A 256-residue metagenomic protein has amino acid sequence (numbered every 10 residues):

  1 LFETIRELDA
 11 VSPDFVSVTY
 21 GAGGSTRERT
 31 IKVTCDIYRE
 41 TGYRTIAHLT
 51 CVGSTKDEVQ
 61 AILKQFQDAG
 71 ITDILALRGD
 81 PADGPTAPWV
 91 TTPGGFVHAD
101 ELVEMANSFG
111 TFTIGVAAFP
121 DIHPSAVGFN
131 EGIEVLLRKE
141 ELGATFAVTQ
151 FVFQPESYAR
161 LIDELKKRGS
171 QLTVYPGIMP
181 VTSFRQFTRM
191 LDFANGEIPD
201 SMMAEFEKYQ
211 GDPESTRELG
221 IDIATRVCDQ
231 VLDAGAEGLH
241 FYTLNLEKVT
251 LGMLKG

Functional and structural regions predicted by a protein language model:
L1, T45-D57, T113-E131, E207-D222: Active-site mouth loops of central-metabolism enzymes
L1-V18: Conserved N-terminal beta1-alpha1 strand-loop-helix module at the mouth
I5-A10, I31-G42, L63-I71, E104-F109 (+2 more regions): Acidic (Asp/Glu)-rich catalytic clusters
V16, F66, K139, G143 (+2 more regions): Conserved, mostly hydrophobic/aromatic
T19-G23, H48-S54, L77-D80, A117-H123 (+4 more regions): Active-site beta-loop-alpha junctions enriched in small/polar residues
G24-D36, T55-A61, D80-A106, A126-N130 (+2 more regions): Active-site-adjacent beta->alpha loops and helix N-cap segments on the catalytic face of soluble alpha/beta enzymes
P93-F119, R168-I221, R226, G256: Active-site pocket-lining/capping segments in soluble small-molecule metabolic enzymes
E104-V148, D222-A234: Active-site/ligand-binding-proximal alpha/beta "capping" segment
